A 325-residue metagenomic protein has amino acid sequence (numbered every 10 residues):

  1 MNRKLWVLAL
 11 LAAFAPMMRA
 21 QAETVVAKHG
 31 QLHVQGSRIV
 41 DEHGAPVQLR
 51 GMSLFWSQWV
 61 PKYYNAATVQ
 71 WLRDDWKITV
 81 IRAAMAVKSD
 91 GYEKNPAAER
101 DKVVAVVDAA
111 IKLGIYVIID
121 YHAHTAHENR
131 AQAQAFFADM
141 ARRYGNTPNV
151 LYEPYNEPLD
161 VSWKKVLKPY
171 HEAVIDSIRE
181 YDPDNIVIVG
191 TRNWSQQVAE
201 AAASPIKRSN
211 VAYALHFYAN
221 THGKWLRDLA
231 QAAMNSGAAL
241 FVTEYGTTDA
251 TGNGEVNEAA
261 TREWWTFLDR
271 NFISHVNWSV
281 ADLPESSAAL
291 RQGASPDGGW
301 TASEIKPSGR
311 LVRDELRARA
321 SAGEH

Functional and structural regions predicted by a protein language model:
M1-V7: Bacterial N-terminal signal peptides that target proteins for export
N2, M18-R19: Position-driven detector of the extreme protein N-terminus
L8-A15: Bacterial N-terminal signal peptides
R19-E23, H325: Polybasic, low-complexity, intrinsically disordered segments
A22-Q48, M52: N-terminal module-boundary/linker segments of secreted carbohydrate-active enzymes
V25, H29-L32, W56, P61 (+6 more regions): Extracellular glycoside hydrolase catalytic/binding regions
H43, V47-V69, M85-A98, A250-N253 (+1 more regions): Acidic/histidine-rich helix-loop elements that form or flank divalent-metal/phosphate-binding sites at the catalytic
N65-T125, N129-A135, D139, R179-Y181 (+1 more regions): Aromatic-lined substrate-binding rim segments of carbohydrate-active enzymes
